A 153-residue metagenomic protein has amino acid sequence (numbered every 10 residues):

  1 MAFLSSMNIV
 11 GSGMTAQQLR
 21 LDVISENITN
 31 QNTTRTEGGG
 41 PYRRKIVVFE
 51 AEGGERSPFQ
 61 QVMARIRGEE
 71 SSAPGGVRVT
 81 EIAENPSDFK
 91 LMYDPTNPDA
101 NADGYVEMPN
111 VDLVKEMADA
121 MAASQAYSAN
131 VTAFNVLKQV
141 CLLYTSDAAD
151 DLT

Functional and structural regions predicted by a protein language model:
M1-A2, S6: Short, Lys/Arg-rich flexible segments
M7-N32, L113-C141: Amphipathic, non-membrane alpha-helical segments that mediate helix-helix packing for oligomeric assemblies
N30, T34-A122, A126-A129: Small-polar (Ser/Thr/Gly)-enriched, low-hydrophobicity segments that adopt extended beta-strand/coil conformations
Y144-A149: Conserved small/polar residues in nucleotide/adenosyl-binding loops
